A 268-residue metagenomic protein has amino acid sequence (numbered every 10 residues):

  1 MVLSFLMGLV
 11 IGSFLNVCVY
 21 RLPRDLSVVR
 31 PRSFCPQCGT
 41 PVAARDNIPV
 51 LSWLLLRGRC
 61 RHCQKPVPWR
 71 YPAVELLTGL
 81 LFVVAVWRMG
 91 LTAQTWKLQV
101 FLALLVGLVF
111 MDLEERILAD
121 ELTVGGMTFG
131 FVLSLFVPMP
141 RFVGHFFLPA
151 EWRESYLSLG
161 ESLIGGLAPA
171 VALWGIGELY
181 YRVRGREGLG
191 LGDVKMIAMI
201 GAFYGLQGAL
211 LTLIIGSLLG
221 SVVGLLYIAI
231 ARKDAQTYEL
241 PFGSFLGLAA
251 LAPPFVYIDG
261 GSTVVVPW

Functional and structural regions predicted by a protein language model:
M1-P23, F136, F147: Long, highly hydrophobic alpha-helical transmembrane signal-anchor segments
V2, L6, V10, F14 (+13 more regions): Generic alpha-helical transmembrane segments of integral inner-membrane proteins, especially permease/transport modules
S4, V100-L219, G261-W268: Functional transmembrane core segments of multi-pass inner-membrane proteins
L15-R70, F242: Membrane-proximal soluble regions of multi-pass membrane proteins
N16-L22, R57-K65, L105-I117, W174-R186 (+1 more regions): C-terminal ends of transmembrane helices
R21-V29, W87-L91, M139-F142, F146 (+5 more regions): Transmembrane helix-loop junctions in multipass membrane proteins, especially transporters and channels
L56-R57, R61-G125, F129: Long, charge-rich boundary regions
G190-G192, L225-A252: Interfacial loop-to-transmembrane junctions
